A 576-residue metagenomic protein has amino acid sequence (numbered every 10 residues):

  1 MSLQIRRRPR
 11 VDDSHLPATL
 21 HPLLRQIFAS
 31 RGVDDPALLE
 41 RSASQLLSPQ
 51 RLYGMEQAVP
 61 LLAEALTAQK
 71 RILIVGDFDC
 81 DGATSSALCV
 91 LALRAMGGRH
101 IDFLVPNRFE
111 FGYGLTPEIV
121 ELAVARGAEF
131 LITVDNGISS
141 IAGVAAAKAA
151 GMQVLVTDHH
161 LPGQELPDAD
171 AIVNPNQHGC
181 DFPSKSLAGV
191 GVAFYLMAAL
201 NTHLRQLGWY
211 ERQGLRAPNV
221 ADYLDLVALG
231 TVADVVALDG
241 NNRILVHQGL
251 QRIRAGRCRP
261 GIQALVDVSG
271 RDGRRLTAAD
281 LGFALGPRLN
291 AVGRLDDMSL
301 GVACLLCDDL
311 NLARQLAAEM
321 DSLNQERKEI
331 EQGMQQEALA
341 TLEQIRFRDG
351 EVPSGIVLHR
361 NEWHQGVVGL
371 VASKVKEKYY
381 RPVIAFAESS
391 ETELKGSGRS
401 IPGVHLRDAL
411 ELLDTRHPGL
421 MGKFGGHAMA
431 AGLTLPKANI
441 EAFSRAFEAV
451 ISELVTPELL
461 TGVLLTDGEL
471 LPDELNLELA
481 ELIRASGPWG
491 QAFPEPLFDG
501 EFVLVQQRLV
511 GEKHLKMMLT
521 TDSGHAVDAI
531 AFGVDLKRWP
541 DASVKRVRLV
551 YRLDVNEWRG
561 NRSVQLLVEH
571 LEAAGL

Functional and structural regions predicted by a protein language model:
M1: Interfaces and regulatory segments of ATP-dependent nucleotide/adenylate/phosphodiester-chemistry enzymes
R8-E129, A150-G151, D168, T202-N439 (+2 more regions): Hydrophobic helix-and-loop "lid/oligomerization" segment in the mid-to-C-terminal part of catalytic domains
F28, I132, N290, I483 (+1 more regions): A residue-level signal for conserved active-site and pocket-lining positions in enzyme catalytic cores
E64-A68, L312-V357, E391, V404 (+1 more regions): Mid-to-C-terminal polyanion-binding domains and interfaces
E121-V190, F194-G214: Active-site cavity-forming subdomains of large catalytic enzyme subunits
S140-G143, G189-V192, L196, Y223-A228 (+3 more regions): Internal, well-ordered alpha-helical segments in soluble enzyme and binding-protein domains
A142-A146, I356, V371, E478: A short acidic, amphipathic alpha-helical/loop segment
H159-H160, H364, H427, H514: Histidine-centered active-site/metal-ligand motif
